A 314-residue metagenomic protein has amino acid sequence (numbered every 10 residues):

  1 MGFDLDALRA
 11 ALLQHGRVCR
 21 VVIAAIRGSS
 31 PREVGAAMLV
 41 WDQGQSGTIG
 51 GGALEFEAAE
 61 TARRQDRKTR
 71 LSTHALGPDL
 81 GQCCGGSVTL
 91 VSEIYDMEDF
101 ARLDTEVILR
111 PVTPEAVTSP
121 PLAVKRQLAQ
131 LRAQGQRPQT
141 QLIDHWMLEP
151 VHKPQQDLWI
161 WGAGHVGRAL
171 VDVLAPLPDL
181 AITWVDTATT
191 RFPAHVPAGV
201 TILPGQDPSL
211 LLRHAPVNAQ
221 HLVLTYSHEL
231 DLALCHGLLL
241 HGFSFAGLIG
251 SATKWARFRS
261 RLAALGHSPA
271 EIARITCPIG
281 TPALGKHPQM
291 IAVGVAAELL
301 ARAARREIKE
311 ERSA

Functional and structural regions predicted by a protein language model:
M1-A188, A194-G199, A233, K254 (+1 more regions): Segments forming oxygen-rich coordination pockets for charged ligands
R17, V217-N218, G242, E271: Short loop/turn motifs at secondary-structure junctions
G47, G51, V223-S227, G247 (+2 more regions): Glycine- and other small-residue-rich loops at beta-strand/loop junctions that grip anionic moieties
G51, T187-T190, Q206-S209, S227 (+1 more regions): Short, acidic/turn-prone active-site loops that include or flank metal/cofactor- and phosphate-binding residues
V185, Q220, T225-Y226, H236-L262: ADP-ribose/adenylate-binding Rossmann-like module
V200-G205: Conserved SAM-binding strand-loop segment of SAM-dependent methyltransferases
P208-V217: Short amphipathic alpha-helix with an adjacent loop that forms part of the alpha/beta core around
F243, I249-A314: Adenosine-phosphate binding glycine-rich loop
